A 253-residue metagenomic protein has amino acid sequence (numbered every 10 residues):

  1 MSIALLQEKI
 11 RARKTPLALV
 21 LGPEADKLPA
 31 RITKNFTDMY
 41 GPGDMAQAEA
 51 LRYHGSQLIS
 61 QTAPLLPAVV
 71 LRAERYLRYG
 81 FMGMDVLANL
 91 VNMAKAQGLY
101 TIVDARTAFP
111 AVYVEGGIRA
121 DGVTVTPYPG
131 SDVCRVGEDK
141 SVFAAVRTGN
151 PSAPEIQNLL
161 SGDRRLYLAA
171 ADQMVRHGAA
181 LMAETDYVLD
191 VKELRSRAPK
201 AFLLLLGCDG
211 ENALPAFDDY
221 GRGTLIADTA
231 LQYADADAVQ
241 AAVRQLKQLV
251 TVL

Functional and structural regions predicted by a protein language model:
M1-V86, K95-A96: Conserved N-terminal beta1-alpha1 strand-loop-helix module at the mouth
I10-A12, I59-L65, V91-A96, R135-D139 (+2 more regions): Acidic (Asp/Glu)-rich catalytic clusters
R13-L17, P64-A68, Q97-L99, R119-D121 (+4 more regions): Short, well-ordered coil/turn segments that N-cap beta-strands
E24-A25, T37, P42, A105 (+1 more regions): Conserved anion-binding
Q47-Q61, P110-G116, Y167, A213-L214: Short, acidic/polar
T62-R119, Y187-K192: N-terminal active-site wall of soluble small-molecule enzyme domains
L181, T185-A227: A C-terminal functional module that forms or caps the active site or interfaces directly with catalytic machinery
A216-L253: C-terminal helical cap(s) of enzyme catalytic domains, especially alpha/beta-barrels
